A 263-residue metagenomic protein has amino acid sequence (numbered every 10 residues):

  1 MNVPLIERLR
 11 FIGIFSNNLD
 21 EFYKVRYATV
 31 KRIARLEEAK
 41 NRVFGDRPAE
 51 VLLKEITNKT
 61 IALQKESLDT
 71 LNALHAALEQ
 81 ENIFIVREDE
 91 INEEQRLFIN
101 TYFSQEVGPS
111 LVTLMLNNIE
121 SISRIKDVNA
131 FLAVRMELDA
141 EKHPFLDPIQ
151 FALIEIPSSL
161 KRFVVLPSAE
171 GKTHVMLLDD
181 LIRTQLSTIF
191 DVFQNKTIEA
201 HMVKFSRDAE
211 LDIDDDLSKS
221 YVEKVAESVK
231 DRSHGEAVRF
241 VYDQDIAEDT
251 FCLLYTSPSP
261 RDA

Functional and structural regions predicted by a protein language model:
N2, I12-E88: Extended, charge-enriched "interface" segments that sit outside catalytic cores
F11, V107, F205: A residue-level signal for conserved active-site and pocket-lining positions in enzyme catalytic cores
A76-T113: Charged, compositionally biased non-catalytic regions
F98-L146, F151: Extended, Lys/Arg-enriched charged tracts that mediate electrostatic binding to polyanionic substrates
D147-V192: Extended active-site and interfacial segments that coordinate phosphate-rich ligands in large catalytic machineries
M176-E248: Conserved catalytic alpha/beta cores of large enzymes that bind or transform nucleotide phosphates and polynucleotides
T250-L254: Short, aromatic/basic amphipathic alpha-helical patches
Y255-A263: Single conserved hydrophobic/aromatic residue that forms the stacking wall/gate of nucleotide- or nucleobase-binding
